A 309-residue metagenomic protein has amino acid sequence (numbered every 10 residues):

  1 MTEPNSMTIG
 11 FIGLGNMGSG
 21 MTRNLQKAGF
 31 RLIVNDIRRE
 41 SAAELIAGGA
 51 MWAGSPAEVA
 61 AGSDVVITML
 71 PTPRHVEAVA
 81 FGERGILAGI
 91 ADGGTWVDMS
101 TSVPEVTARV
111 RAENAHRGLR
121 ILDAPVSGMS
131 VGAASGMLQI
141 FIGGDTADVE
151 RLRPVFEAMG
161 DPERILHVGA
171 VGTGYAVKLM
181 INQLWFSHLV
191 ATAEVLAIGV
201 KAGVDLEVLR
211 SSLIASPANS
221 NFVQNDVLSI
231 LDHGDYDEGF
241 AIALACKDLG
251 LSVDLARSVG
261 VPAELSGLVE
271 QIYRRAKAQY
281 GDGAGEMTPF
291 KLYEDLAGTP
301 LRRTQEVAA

Functional and structural regions predicted by a protein language model:
M1-T68, G94, M99-S100, S130 (+1 more regions): NAD(P)+-binding Rossmann beta1-loop-alpha1 motif at the extreme N-terminus of oxidoreductases
I9, T101-N182: Rossmann-fold dinucleotide-binding core
P56-R120: Rossmann-fold NAD(P) dinucleotide-binding segment
I140-I142, A170-A202, S211-D226, I242-K247: Active-site-proximal catalytic alpha-helix in oxidoreductases
V171-Y175, L184, F222-A284, T288 (+1 more regions): Interdomain hinge/lid region at the active-site interface of Rossmann-like NAD(P)-dependent oxidoreductases
E207-A215, G267-Q271: Beta-strand segments within the central parallel beta-sheet cores of soluble alpha/beta enzyme folds
